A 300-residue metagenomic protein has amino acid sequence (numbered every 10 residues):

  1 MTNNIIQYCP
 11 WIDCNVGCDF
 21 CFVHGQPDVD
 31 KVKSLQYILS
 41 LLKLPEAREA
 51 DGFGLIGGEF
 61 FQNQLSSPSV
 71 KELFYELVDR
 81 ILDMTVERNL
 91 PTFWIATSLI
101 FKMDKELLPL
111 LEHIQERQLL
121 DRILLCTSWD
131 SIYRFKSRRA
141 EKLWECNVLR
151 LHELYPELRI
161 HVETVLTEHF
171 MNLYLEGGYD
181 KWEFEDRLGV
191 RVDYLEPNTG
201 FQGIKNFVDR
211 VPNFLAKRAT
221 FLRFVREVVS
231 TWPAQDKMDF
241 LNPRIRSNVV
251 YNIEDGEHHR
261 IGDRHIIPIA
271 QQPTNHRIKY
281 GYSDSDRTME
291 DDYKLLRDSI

Functional and structural regions predicted by a protein language model:
M1-C9, G25, E46-E49, R287-S299: N-terminal [4Fe-4S]-dependent radical SAM core
M1-Y37: Canonical Radical SAM [4Fe-4S] cluster-binding loop centered on the CxxxCxxC motif and its immediate flanking residues
I5, G25-K33, R48-K71, M84-D104 (+3 more regions): Core AdoMet radical
C14-C21, T274, R287-E290, K294: Cysteine-cluster motifs in flexible loop/terminal segments that predominantly coordinate metals
L39, Y75-L82, V86, L108-Q115 (+6 more regions): Residue-level detector of alpha-helical secondary structure
S40-P45: A short, N-terminal amphipathic alpha-helix
S67-V78, K102-Q115, R138-A140, L173-D180: Distinct, well-ordered alpha-helical segments
L119-H276, Y280-D286, Y293: Radical SAM enzyme [4Fe-4S]-AdoMet core and its adjacent flexible, acidic and glycine-rich loops/tails across
